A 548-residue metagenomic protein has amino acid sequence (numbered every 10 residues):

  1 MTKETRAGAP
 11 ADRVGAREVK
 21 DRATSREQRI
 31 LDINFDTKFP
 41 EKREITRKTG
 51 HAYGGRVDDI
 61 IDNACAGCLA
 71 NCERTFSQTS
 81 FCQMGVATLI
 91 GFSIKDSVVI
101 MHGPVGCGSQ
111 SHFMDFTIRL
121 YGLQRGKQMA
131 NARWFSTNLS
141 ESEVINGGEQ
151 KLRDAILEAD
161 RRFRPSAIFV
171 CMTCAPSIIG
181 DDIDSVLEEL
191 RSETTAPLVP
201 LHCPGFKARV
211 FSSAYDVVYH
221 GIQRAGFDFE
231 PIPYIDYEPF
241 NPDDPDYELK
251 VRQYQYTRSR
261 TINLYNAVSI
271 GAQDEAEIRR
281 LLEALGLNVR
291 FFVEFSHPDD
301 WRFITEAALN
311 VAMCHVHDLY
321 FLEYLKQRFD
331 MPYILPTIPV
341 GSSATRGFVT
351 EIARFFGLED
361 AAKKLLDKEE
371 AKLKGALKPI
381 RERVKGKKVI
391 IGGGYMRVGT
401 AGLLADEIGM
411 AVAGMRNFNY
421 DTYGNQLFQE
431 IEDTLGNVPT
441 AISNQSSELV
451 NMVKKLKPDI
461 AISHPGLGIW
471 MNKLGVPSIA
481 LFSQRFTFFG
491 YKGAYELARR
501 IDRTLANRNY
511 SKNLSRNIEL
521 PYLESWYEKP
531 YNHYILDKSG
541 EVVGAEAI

Functional and structural regions predicted by a protein language model:
T2-I548: An N-terminal assembly and electron-transfer interface module characteristic of large anaerobic redox and radical
